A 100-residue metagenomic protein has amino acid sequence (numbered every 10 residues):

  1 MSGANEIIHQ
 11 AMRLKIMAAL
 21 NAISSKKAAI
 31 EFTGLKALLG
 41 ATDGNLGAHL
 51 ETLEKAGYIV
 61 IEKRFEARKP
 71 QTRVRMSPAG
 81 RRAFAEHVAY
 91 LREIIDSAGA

Functional and structural regions predicted by a protein language model:
M1-G3, N21, A83-A100: Amphipathic alpha-helical dimerization/coiled-coil segments that flank or bridge DNA-binding/regulatory modules
A4-T42: N-terminal helix-turn-helix DNA-binding core of bacterial DNA-binding proteins
H9, H49, H87: Histidine-centered active-site/metal-ligand motif
K15, V60, R75: Conserved beta-strand segments that form the floor/walls of ligand-binding pockets within enzyme and binding domains
T33-K63, R68-K69: Canonical helix-turn-helix DNA-binding module
E66-A85: Basic, amphipathic "hinge/linker" alpha-helix immediately C-terminal to the N-terminal HTH DNA-binding motif
